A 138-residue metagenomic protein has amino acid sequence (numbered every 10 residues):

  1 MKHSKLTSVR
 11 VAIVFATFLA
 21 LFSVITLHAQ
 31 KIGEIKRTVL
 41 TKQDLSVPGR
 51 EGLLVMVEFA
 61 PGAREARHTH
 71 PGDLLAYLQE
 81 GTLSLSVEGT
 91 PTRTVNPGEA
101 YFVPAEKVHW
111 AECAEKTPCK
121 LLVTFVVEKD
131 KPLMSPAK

Functional and structural regions predicted by a protein language model:
K2-F15: Bacterial N-terminal signal peptides that target proteins for export
A12-V24: Bacterial N-terminal signal peptides
V24-K31: Sec/Tat signal peptide C-region and signal peptidase I cleavage site
I32-R67, T124: A short glycine-rich, His/Asp/Glu-containing loop-to-beta-strand
F59-A60, G89-E106: Short acidic-glycine-tyrosine-enriched beta hairpin
R64-A66, S84, Y101, A105-E112: Histidine-centered metal-chelating micro-motifs
H70-G89, E99: Glycine- and acidic-residue-biased ligand/ion/polar-headgroup-sensing regions
T92, E106-D130: Ligand-binding loop in jelly-roll beta-barrel domains
